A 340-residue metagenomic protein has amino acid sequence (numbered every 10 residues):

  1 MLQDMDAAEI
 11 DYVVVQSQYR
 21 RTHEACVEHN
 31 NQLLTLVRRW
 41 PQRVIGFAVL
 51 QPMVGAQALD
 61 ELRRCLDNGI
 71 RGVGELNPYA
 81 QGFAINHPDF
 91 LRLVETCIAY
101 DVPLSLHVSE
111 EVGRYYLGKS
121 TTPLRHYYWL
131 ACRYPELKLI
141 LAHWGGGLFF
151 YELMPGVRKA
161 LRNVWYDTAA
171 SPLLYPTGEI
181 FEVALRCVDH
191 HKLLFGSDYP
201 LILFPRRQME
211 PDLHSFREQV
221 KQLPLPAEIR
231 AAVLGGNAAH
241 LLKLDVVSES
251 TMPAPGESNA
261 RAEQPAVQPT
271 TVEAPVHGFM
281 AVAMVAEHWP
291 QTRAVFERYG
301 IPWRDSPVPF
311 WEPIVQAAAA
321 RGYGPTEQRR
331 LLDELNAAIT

Functional and structural regions predicted by a protein language model:
M1-D4, H29-L36, E61-C65, D89-L93 (+5 more regions): A general structural detector for well-ordered alpha-helical segments in enzyme core domains, enriched
M1-Y12, V188-L194, L203-V267: Mid-to-C-terminal alpha-helical segments outside catalytic/metal-binding sites
M5, L33, C65, V73 (+6 more regions): Conserved, mostly hydrophobic/aromatic
D11-Y12, R20-G118, A170: Active-site gating/metal-coordination segments in enzymes
Q16, L76, G196: Conserved residues at the C-terminal ends of beta-strands
I70-G72, G82-F195, P255: Catalytic pocket-lining loop regions of alpha/beta-barrel enzymes, especially the amidohydrolase/enolase/GH5 lineages
E263-T340: Domain-level signature for proteins that mediate thiol-based redox and metal-cofactor handling
